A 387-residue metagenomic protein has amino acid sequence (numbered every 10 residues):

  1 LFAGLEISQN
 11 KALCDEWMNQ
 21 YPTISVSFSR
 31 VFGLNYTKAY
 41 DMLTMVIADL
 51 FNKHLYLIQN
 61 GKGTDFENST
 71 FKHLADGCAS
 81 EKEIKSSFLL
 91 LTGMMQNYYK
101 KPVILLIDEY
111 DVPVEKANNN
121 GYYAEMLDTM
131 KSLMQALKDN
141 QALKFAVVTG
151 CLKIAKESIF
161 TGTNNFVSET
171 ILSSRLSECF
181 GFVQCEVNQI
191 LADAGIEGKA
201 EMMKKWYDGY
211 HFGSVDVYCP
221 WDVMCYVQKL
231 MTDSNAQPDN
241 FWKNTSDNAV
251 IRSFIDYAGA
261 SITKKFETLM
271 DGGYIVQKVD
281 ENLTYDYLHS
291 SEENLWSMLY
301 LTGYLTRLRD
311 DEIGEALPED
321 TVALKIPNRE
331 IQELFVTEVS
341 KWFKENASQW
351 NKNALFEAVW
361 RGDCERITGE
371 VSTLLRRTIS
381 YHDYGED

Functional and structural regions predicted by a protein language model:
F2-Y56: P-loop NTPase motor core
S25, I104-D108, D128, S132 (+1 more regions): Structural recognition of the conserved hydrophobic beta-strand(s) that form the central parallel beta-sheet of P-loop
Y36, K138-L143, I154-L172: Short regulatory helix/loop adjacent to the ATP-binding pocket of P-loop NTPases
F51, S87-Y98, E125-A146: Substrate-engagement module of ASCE P-loop NTPases
L74-G93: Short glycine-rich substrate-engagement loop in P-loop NTPases that contacts/grips substrate
Y99-Y123: Conserved P-loop NTPase "ATPase switch" module shared by AAA+ and STAND
S158-T161, E169-Q228, K265, M270: Amphipathic alpha-helical segments of the small helical/lid subdomains adjacent to P-loop NTPase cores
F166, Y218-D387: Extended alpha-helical interface modules used as scaffolds for assembling large macromolecular complexes
